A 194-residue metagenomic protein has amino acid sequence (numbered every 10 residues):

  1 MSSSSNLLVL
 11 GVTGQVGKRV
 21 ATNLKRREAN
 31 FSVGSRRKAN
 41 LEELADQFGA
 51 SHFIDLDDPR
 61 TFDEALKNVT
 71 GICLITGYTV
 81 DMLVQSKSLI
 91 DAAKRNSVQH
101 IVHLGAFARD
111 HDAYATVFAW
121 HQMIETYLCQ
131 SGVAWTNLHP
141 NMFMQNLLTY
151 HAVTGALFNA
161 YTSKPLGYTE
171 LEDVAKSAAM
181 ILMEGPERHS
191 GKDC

Functional and structural regions predicted by a protein language model:
S2-L41, P59-R60, K67, Y78-D81 (+3 more regions): Oxidoreductase cofactor-interface core, primarily capturing Rossmann-like NAD(P)-dependent enzymes
N40-A50: Short, conserved SAM-binding/catalytic segment of Class I S-adenosyl-L-methionine-dependent methyltransferases
G49-T70: Conserved Rossmann-fold cofactor-binding substructure of NAD(P)-dependent oxidoreductases
G71-I75, H103: Redox-cofactor binding/interface segments in oxidoreductases and associated redox assembly factors
